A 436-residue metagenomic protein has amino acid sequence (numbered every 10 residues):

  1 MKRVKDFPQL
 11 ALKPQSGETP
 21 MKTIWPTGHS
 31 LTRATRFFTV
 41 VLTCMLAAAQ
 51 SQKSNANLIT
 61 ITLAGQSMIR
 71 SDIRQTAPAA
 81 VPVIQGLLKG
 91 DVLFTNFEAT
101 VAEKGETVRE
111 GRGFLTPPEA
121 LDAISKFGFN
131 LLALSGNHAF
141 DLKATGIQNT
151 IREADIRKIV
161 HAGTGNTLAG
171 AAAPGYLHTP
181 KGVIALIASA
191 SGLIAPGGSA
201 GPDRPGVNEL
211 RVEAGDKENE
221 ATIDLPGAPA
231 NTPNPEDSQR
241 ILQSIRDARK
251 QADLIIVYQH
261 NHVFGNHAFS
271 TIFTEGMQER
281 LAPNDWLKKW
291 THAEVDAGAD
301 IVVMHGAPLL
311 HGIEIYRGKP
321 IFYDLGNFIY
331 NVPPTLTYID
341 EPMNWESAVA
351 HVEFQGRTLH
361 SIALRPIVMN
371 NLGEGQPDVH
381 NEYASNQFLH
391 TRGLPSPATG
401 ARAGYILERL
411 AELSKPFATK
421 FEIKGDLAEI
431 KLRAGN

Functional and structural regions predicted by a protein language model:
M1, W25, T39-V40, P78 (+2 more regions): Low-complexity, intrinsically disordered regions enriched in charged/polar residues
R3-K5, L12, V40-T43, A56 (+1 more regions): Residue-level detector of transmembrane insertion/anchoring sites
R3-V4, Q9-P20, T27-R33: Short, low-complexity, charge-dense intrinsically disordered segments
K5-D6, R36-T39, A214: Sequence-pattern detector for short linear motifs and compositional/periodic biases rather than a specific fold
G17, A49-Q52: N-terminal secretory targeting modules
T35-A47: Bacterial N-terminal signal peptides
Q52-N436: Acidic, metal/ion-coordinating pockets
